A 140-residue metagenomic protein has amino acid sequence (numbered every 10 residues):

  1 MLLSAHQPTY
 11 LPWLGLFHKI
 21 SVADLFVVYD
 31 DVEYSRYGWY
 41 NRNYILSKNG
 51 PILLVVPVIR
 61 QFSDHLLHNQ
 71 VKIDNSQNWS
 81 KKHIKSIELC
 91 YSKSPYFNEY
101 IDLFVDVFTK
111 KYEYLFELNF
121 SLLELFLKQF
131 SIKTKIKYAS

Functional and structural regions predicted by a protein language model:
M1-S140: Residues lining hydrophobic/aromatic ligand-binding pockets adjacent to catalytic sites
